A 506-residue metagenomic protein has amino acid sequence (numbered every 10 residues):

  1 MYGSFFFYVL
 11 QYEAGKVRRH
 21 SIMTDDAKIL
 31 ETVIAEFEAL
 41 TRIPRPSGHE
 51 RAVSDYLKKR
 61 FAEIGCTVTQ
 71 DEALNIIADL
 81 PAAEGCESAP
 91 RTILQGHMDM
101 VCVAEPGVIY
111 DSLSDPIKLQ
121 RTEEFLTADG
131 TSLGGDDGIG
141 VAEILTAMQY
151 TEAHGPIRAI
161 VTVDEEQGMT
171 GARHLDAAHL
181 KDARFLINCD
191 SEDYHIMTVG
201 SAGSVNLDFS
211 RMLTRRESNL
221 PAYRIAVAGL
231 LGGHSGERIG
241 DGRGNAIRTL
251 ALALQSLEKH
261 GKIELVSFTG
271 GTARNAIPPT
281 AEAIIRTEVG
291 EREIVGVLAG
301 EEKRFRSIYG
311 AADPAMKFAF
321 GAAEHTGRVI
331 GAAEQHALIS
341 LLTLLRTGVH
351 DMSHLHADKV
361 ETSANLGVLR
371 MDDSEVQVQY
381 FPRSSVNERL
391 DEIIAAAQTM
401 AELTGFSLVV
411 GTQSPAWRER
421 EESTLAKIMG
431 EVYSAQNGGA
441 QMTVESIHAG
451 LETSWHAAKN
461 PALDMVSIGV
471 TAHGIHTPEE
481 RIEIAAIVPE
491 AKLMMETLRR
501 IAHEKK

Functional and structural regions predicted by a protein language model:
I22-F125: Acidic/His- and Gly-rich active-site-bordering loop/insert found across diverse amide/peptide-bond hydrolases
V33, H354, E361-Q377, F381 (+1 more regions): Zn-dependent metallopeptidase/amidohydrolase metal-coordination segment
E38, R42, G271-A273, A283-I284 (+4 more regions): A short beta-alpha structural unit
C86-R184, N219-A222, Q335, T343-S353 (+3 more regions): Active-site metal-coordination/substrate-binding segment of hydrolases, especially metallo-dependent peptidases
G155-A246, L254, E258: Fold-level recognition of mixed alpha/beta catalytic cores in primary-metabolism enzymes, strongest
A178, R243-H260, V289-G290, H336-T343 (+4 more regions): His/Asp/Glu-rich mid-to-C-terminal helical/loop segments that flank catalytic regions of hydrolases
R216-L220, I239-T269, E288-S363, A397-T399: Acidic-enriched catalytic cores of C-N bond-cleaving enzymes acting on peptides and small amides
N245-F268, E419-L463: Active-site-adjacent substrate-binding region of metalloamidase/peptidase-like peptide-processing proteins
